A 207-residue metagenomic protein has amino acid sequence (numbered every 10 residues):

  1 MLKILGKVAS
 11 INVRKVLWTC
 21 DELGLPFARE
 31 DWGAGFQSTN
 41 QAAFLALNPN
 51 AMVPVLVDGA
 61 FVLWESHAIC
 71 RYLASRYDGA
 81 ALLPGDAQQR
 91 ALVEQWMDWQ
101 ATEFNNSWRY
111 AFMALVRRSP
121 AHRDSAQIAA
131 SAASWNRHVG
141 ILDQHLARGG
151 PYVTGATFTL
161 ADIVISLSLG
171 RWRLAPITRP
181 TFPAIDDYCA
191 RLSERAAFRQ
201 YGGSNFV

Functional and structural regions predicted by a protein language model:
M1-A9, R14-A129: GST-like domain detector, emphasizing the conserved glutathione-binding G-site in the N-terminal thioredoxin-like
K7, G33, L160, N205-F206: Short, solvent-exposed turn/loop segments enriched in Gly/Ser/Thr/Pro and often Arg
N50, R76, R148-G149, R195: Structured helix-beta-strand junction loops
A74, S168-L169, G202: Active-site-flanking alpha-helical
L92-Q95, D187, Q200: Short, solvent-exposed alpha-helical surface patches in well-structured domains
Q100-E194: GST-like fold's C-terminal all-alpha helical module
F198-V207: Terminal-tail/helix-coil boundary detector
